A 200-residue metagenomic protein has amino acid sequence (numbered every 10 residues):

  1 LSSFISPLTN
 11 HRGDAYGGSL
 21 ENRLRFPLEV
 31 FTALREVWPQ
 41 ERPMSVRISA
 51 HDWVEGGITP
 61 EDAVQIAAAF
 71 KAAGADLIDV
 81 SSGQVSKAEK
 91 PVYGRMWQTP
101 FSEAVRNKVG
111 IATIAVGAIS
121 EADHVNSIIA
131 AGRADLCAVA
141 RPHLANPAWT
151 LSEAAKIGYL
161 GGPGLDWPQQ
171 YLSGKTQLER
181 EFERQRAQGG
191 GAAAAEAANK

Functional and structural regions predicted by a protein language model:
L1-K200: Flavin-dependent oxidoreductase catalytic cores
